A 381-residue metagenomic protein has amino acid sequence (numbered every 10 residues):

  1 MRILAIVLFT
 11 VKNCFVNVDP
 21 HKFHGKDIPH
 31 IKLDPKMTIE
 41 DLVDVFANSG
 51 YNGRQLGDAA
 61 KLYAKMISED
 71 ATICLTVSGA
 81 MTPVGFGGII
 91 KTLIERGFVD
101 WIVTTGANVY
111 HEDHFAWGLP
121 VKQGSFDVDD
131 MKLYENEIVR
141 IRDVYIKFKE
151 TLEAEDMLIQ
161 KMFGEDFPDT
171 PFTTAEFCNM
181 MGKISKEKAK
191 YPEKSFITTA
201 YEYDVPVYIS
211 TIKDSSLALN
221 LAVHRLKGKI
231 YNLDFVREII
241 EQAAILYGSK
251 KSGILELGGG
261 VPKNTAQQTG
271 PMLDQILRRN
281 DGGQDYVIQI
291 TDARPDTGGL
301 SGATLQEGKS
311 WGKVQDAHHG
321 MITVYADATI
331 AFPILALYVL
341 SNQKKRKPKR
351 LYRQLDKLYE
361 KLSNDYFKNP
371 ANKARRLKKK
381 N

Functional and structural regions predicted by a protein language model:
F9-A60, A64-I67: N-terminal glycine-rich anion-binding loop in soluble enzyme alpha/beta folds
A59-T72, A200-Y201, A244-K251: Glycine-rich phosphate/diphosphate-binding loops that line cofactor/substrate pockets in enzymes
I73-T82, I102, Y208-I212, I230-L300: Glycine-rich anion-binding loop/nest that anchors nucleotide
G85-G88, D113-L119, A218-V223, A266-T269 (+1 more regions): Short acidic, glycine/serine/threonine-rich loops at helix termini
I89-E95, V223-L226, G270-L277, A303-E307: Short, solvent-exposed amphipathic alpha-helical segments in soluble enzyme and RNA/protein-processing domains
I90-A154: A generic, well-ordered mixed alpha/beta core segment in the N-terminal half of proteins
K132-L217: Ligand-binding beta-strand-loop-alpha-helix segment within the catalytic cores of soluble metabolic enzymes
K251, Q275-N381: C-terminal functional extensions of proteins
